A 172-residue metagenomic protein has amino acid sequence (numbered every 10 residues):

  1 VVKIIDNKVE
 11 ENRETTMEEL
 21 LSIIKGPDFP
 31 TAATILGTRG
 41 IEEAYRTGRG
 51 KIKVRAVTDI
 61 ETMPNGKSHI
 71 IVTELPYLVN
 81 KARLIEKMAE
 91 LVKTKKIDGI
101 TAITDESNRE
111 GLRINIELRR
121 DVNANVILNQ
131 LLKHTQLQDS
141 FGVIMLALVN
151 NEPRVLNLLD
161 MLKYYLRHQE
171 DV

Functional and structural regions predicted by a protein language model:
V1-V172: C-terminal interaction appendages of subunits in large macromolecular complexes
